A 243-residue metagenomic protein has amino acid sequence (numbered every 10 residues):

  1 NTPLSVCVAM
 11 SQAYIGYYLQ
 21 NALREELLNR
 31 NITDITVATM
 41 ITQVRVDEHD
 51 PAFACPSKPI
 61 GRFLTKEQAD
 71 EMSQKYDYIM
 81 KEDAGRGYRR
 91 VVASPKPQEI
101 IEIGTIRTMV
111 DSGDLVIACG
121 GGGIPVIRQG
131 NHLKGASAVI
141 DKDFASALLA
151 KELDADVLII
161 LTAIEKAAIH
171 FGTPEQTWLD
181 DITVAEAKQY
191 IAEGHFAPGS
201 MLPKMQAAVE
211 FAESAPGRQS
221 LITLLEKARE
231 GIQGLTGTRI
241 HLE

Functional and structural regions predicted by a protein language model:
N1-E243: C-terminal catalytic "cap/lid" subdomain
